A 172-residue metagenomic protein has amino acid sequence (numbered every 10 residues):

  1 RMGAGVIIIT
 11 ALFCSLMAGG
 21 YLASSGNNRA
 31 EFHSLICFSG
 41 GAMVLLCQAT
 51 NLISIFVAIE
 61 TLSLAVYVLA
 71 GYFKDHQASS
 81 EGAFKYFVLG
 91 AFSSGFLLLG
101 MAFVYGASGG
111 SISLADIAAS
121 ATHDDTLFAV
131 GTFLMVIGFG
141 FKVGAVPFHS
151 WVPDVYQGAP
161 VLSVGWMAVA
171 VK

Functional and structural regions predicted by a protein language model:
R1-K172: Alpha-helical transmembrane segments of multi-pass membrane proteins predominantly involved in bioenergetics
